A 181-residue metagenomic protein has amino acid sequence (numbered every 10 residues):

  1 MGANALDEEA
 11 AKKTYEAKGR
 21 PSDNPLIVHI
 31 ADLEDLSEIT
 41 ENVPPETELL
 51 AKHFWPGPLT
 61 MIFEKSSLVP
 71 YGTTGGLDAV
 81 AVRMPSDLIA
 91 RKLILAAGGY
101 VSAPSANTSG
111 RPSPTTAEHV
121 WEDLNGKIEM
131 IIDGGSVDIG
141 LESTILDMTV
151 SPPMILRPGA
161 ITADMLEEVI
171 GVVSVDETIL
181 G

Functional and structural regions predicted by a protein language model:
M1-G181: Active-site-adjacent structural elements in enzyme catalytic cores
